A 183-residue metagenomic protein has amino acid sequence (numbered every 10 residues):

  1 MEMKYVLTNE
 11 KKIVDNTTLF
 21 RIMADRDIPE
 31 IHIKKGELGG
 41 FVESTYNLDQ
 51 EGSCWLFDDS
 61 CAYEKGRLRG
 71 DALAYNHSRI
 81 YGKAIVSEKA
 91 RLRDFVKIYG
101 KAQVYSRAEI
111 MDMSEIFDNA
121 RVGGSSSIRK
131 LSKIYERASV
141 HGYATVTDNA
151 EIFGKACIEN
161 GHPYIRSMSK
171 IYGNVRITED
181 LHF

Functional and structural regions predicted by a protein language model:
M1-S53, D59, H77, K83 (+11 more regions): Terminal amphipathic alpha-helical/low-complexity segments used for targeting or macromolecular assembly
C54-R67, L73: Short, compact, well-ordered microdomains
M111-M113, M168: Methionine residue identity
G161-F183: Predominantly polar beta-repeat domains that present long G/T/S/D/N-rich surfaces used to bind, process, or adhere
